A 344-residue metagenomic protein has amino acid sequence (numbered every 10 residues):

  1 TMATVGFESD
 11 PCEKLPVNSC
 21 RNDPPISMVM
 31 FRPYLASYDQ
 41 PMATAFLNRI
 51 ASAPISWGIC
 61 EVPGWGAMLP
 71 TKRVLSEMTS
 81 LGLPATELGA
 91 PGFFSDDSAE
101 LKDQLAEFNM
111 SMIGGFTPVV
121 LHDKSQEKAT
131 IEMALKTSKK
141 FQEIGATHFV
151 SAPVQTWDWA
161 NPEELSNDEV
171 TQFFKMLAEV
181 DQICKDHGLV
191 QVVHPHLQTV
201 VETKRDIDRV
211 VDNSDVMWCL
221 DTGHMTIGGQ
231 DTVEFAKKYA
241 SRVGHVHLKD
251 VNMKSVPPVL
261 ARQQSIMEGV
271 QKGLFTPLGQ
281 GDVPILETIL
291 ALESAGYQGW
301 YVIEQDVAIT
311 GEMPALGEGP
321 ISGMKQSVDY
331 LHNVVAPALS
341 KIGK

Functional and structural regions predicted by a protein language model:
M2, P24-M28: Intrinsic low-complexity, disordered N-terminal segments enriched in polar/charged/small residues
P16: Short Gly/Ser/Thr- and charged-rich N-terminal loops/segments that act as flexible capping/hinge elements
Y38-T79, A106, G145, A178 (+5 more regions): Histidine-acidic metal/acid-base catalytic patches
S56-P70, L121-T130, E163-D168: Active-site mouth loops of central-metabolism enzymes
E87, G114, V150, V192 (+3 more regions): Conserved beta-strand positions in the central sheet of alpha/beta enzyme cores
E87-E100, V120-T130, L197-E202, H224-Q230 (+3 more regions): Acidic-and-aromatic substrate-binding clefts and catalytic sites of carbohydrate-active enzymes
E107, K124-C219, I227, I321-G323 (+1 more regions): Active-site acidic/histidine proton-transfer and metal-coordination neighborhood in alpha/beta enzyme cores
